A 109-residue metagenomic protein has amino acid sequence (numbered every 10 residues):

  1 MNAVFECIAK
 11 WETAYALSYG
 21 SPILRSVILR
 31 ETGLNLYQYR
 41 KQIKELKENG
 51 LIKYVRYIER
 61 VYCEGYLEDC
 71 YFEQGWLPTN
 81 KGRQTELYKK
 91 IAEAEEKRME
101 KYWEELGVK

Functional and structural regions predicted by a protein language model:
M1, L36-Y39, Q84, M99: Short amphipathic alpha-helical segments that mediate assembly, nucleic-acid/protein binding, or membrane association
M1-T13: Short alpha-helical segments that sit at the start of domains
E12-Y19, G33: Short, locally clustered residues in the helix-turn-helix/winged-helix DNA-binding domain
S21-E31: Short acidic, hydrophobic short linear motifs in intrinsically disordered regions
G33-E48, Y54: Short amphipathic alpha-helical interaction segments
R56-W76: Short, Lys/Arg-rich nucleic-acid/phosphate-binding segment
L77-K109: Amphipathic alpha-helical dimerization/coiled-coil segments that flank or bridge DNA-binding/regulatory modules
